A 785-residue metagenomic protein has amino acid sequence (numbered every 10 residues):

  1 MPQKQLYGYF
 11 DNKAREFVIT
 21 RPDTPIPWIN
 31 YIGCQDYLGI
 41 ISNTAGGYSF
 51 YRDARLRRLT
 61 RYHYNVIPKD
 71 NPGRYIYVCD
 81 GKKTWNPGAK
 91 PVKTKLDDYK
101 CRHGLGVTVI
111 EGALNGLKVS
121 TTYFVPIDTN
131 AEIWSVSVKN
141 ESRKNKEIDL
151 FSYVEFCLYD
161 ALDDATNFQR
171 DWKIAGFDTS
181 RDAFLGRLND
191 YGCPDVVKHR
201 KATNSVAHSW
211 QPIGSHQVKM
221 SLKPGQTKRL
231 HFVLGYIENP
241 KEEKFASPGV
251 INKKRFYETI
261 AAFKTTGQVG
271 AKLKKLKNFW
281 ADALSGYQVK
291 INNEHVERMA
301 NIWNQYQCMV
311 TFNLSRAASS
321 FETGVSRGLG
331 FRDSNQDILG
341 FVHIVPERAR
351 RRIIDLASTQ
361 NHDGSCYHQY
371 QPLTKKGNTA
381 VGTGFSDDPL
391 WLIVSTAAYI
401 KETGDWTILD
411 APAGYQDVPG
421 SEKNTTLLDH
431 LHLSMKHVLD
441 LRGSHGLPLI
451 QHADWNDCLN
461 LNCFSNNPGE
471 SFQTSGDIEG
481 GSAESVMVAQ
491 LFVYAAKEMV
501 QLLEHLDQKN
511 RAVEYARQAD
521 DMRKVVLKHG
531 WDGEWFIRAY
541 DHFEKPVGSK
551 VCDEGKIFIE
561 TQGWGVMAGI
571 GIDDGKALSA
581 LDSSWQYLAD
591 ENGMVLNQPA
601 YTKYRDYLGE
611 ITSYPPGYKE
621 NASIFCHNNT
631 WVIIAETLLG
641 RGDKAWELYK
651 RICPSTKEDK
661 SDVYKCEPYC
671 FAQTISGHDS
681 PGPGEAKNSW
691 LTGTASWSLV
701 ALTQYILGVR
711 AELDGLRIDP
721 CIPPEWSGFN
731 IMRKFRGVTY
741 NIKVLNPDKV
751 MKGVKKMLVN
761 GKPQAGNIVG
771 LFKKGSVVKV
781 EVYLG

Functional and structural regions predicted by a protein language model:
M1-D333, E347, R352-D355, A398-E402 (+6 more regions): Anionic coordination/interaction segments
G106, L158, L427, S471 (+1 more regions): Hydrophobic, small-residue-rich alpha-helical packing segments that form membrane-like cores
D128-A131, S137-D149, Y153, K223-R229 (+5 more regions): Beta-rich accessory regions
F151-Y153, Y367-Q369, L491-I611, K650 (+2 more regions): Catalytic cores of carbohydrate-active enzymes
K223, A246-G249, A262-T266, G270 (+16 more regions): Hydrophobic alpha-helical scaffolding
A246-K264, A271, M299, V345-S358 (+5 more regions): Extended, well-ordered alpha-helical scaffold segments
S319-G328, H368-D387, Q416-E422, L447-G481 (+3 more regions): Carbohydrate-binding/catalytic loop surfaces
L329-S334, I338-A349, I353-Q451, S485-V493 (+4 more regions): Aromatic-rich carbohydrate-recognition surfaces in CAZymes
